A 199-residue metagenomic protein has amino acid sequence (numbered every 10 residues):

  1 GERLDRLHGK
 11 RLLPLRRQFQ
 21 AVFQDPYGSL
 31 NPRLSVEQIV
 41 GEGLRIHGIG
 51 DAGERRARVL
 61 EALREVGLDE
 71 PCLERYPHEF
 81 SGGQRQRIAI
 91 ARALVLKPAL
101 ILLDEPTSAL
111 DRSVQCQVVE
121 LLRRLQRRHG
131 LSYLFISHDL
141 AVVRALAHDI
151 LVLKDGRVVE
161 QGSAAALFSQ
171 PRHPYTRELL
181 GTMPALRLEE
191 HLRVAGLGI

Functional and structural regions predicted by a protein language model:
R3, E54-P71, L180-G181: Conserved ABC ATPase "signature" region
R3-Q20, I46, A166-P171: ABC ATPase NBD coupling module
Y76-F80, Q84: Conserved ABC ATPase signature
V95-A99: A short, proline-enriched helix->beta-strand linker immediately N-terminal to the Walker B motif in ABC-type P-loop
V143-A145: A short, surface-exposed alpha-helical micro-motif characterized by mixed small hydrophobic and charged/polar residues
Q161-G162: ABC ATPase "signature
